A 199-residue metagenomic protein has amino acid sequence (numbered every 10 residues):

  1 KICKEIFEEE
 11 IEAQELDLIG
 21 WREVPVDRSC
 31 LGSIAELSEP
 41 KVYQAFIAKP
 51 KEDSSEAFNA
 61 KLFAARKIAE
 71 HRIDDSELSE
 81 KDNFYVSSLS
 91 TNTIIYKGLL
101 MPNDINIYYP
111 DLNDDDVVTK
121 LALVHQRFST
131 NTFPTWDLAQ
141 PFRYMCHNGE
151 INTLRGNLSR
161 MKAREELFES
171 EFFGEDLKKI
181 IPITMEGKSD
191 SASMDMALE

Functional and structural regions predicted by a protein language model:
K1-E199: Conserved short alpha-helical segments that host acidic/polar catalytic motifs at enzyme active sites
